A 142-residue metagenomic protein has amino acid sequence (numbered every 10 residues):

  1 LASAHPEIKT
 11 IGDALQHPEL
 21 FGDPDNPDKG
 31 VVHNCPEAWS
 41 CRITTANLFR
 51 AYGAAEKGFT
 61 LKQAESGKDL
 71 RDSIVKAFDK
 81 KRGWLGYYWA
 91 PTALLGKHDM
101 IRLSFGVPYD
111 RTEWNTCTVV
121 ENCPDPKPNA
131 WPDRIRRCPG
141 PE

Functional and structural regions predicted by a protein language model:
L1-N34: A conserved helix-loop-strand patch within extracytoplasmic ligand-binding domains of the periplasmic binding
T10-A14, N26, A38, R42 (+4 more regions): Extended interaction regions within the primary functional domain
I11-A14, A64-G67, K81-R82, K127-A130: A short linear-motif detector with a strong N-terminal bias
D13, N26-D28, H33-N34, N47 (+3 more regions): Detector for Asparagine
L15-F21, A54-E56, V107-R111, C123-P126: Short, surface-exposed linear patches
H33-N115: Ligand-binding pocket segment of bilobal, Venus flytrap-like solute-binding proteins
K97-E142: C-terminal lobe and pocket-closing loops of periplasmic/extracytoplasmic Venus-flytrap solute-binding proteins
